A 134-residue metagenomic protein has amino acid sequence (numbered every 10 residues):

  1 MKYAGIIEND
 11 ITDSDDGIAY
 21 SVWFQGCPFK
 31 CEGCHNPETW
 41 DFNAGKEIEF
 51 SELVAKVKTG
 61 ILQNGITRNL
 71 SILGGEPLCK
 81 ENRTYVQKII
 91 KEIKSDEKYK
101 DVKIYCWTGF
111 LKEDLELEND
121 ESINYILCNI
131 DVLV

Functional and structural regions predicted by a protein language model:
M1-W23, P28, E32, N36-N43: N-terminal [4Fe-4S]-dependent radical SAM core
I11, G60, E121-N124: Short, flexible, glycine/charge-rich loop motifs used to bind or transfer phosphoryl groups or to couple energy/partner
N36-F50, G65-K80, Y99-E118, L127-V134: Core AdoMet radical
F50-L53, V86: Aromatic/hydrophobic pocket-lining residues that form the small-molecule binding cavity in soluble enzyme cores
E52, K56, E121-S122: Short acidic active-site motifs
A55-Q63, I72: Glycine/small-residue-rich loop that forms an oxyanion/phosphate-binding "nest" at active or ligand-binding sites
V86-K98, K103-Y105: Surface-exposed amphipathic alpha-helices with a cationic face
